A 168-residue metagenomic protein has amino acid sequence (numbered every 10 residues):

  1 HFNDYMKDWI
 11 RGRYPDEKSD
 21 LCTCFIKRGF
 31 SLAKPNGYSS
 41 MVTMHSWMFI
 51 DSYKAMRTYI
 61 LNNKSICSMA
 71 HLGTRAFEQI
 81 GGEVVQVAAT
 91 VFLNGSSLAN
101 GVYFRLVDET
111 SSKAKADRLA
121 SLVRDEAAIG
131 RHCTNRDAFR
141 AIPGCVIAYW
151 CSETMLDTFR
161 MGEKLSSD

Functional and structural regions predicted by a protein language model:
H1-D4, W47-D51, A76-Q79, L98-A99: Flexible loop/turn segments at secondary-structure boundaries
H1-Y14: Metal-dependent catalytic core segments for phosphate chemistry
N3, D20, T134-R136: Alpha-helix initiation/capping motif
Y5-D8, Y53-M56, Y103-R105: Composition- and surface-driven signal marking solvent-exposed, interaction-prone regions in large proteins
R11-T74, A89-T90: Conserved Class I SAM-dependent methyltransferase catalytic core
K64-A70, R75-D168: Polynucleotide-recognition surfaces of large bacterial nucleic-acid defense/processing enzymes
